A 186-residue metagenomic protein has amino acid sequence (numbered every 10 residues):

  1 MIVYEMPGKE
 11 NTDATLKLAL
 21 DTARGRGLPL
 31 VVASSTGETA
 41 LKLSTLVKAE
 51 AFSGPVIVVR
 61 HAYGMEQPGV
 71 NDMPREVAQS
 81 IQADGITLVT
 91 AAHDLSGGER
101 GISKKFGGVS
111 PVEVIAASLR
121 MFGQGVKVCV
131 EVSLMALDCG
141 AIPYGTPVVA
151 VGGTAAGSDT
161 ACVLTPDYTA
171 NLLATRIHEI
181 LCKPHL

Functional and structural regions predicted by a protein language model:
M1-D21: Glycine-rich phosphate-binding "P-loop"
Y4, G8, V31-A33, M121 (+2 more regions): Glycine- and other small-residue-rich loops at beta-strand/loop junctions that grip anionic moieties
K17, D21-P74: N-terminal active-site beta-alpha-beta segment that forms phosphate/nucleotide-binding and substrate-recognition loops
G25-L28, A51-G54, A83-I86, I142-P147 (+1 more regions): Short coil/turn connectors at secondary-structure junctions
A33-S34, V59-R60, A91-A92, V149-G153 (+1 more regions): Short beta-strand segments
S53-V112: Long, charge-dense
T87-G157: Long, charge-patterned amphipathic alpha-helical coiled-coil/hairpin "stalk" segments used as oligomerization
T146-L186: Glycine-rich, aromatic-bearing surface loops/beta-hairpins
